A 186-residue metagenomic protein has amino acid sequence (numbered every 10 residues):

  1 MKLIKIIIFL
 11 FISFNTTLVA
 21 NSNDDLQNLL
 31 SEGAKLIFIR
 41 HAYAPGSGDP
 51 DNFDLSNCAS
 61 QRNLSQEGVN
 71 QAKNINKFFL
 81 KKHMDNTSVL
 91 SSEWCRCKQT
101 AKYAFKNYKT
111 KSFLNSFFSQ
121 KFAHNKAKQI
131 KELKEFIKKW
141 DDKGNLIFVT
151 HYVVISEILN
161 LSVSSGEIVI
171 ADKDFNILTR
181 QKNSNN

Functional and structural regions predicted by a protein language model:
I4-N15: Sec-dependent N-terminal signal peptides
T16-S22: Sec/Tat signal peptide C-region and signal peptidase I cleavage site
N23-S112, F117-K121, L161-S184: Active-site-proximal alpha-helix that buttresses catalytic centers in soluble enzyme cores
A34-I37, D142-T150: Generic beta-sheet signal
K82-M84, K139-G144: Glycine-rich phosphate-binding loop signature in dinucleotide/nucleotide-binding domains
L114-A123, I130, K134-I137: All-alpha RGS (Regulator of G-protein Signaling) helical domain and cognate RGS-like helical scaffolds
